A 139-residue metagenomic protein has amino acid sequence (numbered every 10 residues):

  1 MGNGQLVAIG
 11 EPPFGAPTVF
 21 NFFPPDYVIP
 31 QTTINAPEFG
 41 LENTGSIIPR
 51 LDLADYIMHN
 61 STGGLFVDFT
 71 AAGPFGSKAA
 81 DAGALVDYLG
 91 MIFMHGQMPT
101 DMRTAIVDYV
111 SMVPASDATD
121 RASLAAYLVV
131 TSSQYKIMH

Functional and structural regions predicted by a protein language model:
M1-H139: Flexible, low-complexity segments enriched for small/polar residues
